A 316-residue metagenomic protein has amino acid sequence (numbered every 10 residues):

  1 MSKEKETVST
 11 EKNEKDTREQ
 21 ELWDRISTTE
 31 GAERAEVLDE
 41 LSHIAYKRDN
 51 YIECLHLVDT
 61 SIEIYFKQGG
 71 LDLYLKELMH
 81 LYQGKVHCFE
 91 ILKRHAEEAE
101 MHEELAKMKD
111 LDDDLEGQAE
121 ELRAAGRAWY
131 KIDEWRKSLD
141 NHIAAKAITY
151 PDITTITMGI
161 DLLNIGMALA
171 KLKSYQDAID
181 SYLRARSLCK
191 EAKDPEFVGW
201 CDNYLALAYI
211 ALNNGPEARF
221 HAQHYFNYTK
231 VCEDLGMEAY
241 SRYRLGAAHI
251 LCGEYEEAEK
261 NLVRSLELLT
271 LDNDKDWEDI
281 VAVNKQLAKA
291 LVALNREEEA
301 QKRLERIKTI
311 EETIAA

Functional and structural regions predicted by a protein language model:
M1-E14, R18-E21, E267, L271-A316: C-terminal non-catalytic interaction modules
M1-H95, D112-L115, I310-A316: Flexible inter-repeat linkers and adjacent short helices within tandem amphipathic alpha-helical repeat scaffolds
K15, G31, L71-L75, H95 (+5 more regions): Inter-repeat boundary and helix-capping residues of tandem alpha-helical solenoids
W23-D24, I62-G70, E103-D110, I143-I153 (+4 more regions): Amphipathic alpha-helical segments of tetratricopeptide repeats
E36-K47, K76-I91, G117-K131, H142 (+4 more regions): Conserved alpha-helical positions within TPR/SEL1-like repeat arrays
